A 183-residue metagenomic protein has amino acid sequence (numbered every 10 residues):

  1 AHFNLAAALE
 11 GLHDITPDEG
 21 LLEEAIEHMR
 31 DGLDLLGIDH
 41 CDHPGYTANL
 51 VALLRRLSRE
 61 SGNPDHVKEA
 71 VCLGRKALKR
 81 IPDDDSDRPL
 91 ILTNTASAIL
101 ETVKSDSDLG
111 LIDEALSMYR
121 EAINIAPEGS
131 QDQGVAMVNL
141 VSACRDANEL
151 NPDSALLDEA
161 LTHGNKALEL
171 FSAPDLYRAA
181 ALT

Functional and structural regions predicted by a protein language model:
A1, L5-A8, H40, L111 (+3 more regions): Intrinsically disordered, low-complexity linker/propeptide segments enriched in Ser/Thr/Gly/Pro and acidic residues
A1-G11, D42-R56, D87-E101, D132-D146 (+1 more regions): Conserved alpha-helical positions within TPR/SEL1-like repeat arrays
L5, A25, L50, A70 (+3 more regions): Short amphipathic alpha-helical coiled-coil/interface segments
E10-E23, R55-K68, L100-D113, R145-E159: Short coil/turn connectors between adjacent alpha-helices in alpha-solenoid helical repeat scaffolds
I15, D31-P44, E60-S61, A77-P89 (+4 more regions): Flexible helix-coil transition and linker loops at the boundaries of alpha-helical arrays
L21, H28, L73, A98 (+7 more regions): Catalytic cores of nucleotide-enabled group-transfer and carboxylate-activating enzymes in metabolic and assembly-line
I26-M29, I81, I91, I99 (+4 more regions): Short hydrophobic transmembrane-like helices used for membrane targeting/insertion
